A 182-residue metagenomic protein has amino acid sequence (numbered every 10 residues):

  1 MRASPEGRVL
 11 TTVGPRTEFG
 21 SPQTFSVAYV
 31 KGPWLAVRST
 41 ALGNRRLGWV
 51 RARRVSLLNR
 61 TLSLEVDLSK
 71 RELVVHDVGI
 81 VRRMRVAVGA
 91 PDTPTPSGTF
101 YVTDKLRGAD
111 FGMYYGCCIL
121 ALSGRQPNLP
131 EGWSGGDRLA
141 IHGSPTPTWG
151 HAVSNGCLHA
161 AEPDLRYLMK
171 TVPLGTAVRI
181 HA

Functional and structural regions predicted by a protein language model:
M1-E6, V30-K31, T61-V66, E131-W133: SH3-family beta-barrel domains
M1-S4, R38, H76: Core beta-strand residues in small-molecule sensory/regulatory alpha/beta domains
V9-P15, V81-R82: Local beta-strand/beta-hairpin segments that build beta-sheet-rich folds
G14-R53: SH3/SH3-like beta-barrel superfamily modules
T24, L47-W49, S63, R83-R85 (+2 more regions): Well-ordered beta-strand positions in beta-sheet-rich domains
V30-P33, V66-R71, Y114-Y115, L174: A short, compositionally biased
A41, R54-S63, A90-S97, Y101 (+1 more regions): Exported/periplasmic cell-wall-interacting domains
A52-G89: A structural motif detector for short, solvent-exposed N-terminal "entry" segments of globular domains
